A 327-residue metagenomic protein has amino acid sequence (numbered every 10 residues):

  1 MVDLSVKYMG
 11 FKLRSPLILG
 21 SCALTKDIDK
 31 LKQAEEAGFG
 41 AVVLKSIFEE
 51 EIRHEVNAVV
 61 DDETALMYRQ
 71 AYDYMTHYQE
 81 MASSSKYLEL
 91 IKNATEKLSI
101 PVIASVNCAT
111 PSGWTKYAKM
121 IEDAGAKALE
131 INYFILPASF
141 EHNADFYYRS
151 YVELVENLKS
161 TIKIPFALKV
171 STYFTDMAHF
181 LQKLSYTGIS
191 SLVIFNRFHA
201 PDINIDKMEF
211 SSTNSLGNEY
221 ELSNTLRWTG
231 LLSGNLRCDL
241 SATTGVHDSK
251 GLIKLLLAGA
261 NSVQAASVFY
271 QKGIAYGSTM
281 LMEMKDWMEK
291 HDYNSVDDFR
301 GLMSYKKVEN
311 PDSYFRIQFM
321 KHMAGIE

Functional and structural regions predicted by a protein language model:
M1-I18, Y87-E96, E327: N-terminal amphipathic alpha-helix/helix-capping segment at the start of soluble metabolic enzymes
L13-G38, A266: N-terminal phosphate-binding or glycine-rich loops at protein starts, especially the Walker A/P-loop of NTPases
L24, P111, F269-Y270: Short strand->helix junction
I28-L66, S85-I103, N107-A242, H247-V263 (+1 more regions): Alpha/beta enzyme core
Q70-Y78: Short glycine/proline- and acidic residue-enriched helix-loop micro-motifs that form flexible lids or anion-recognition
Q264-V268, K272: Helical hairpin unit composed of two closely spaced alpha helices linked by a short loop
K272-H291, D297-E327: C-terminal extensions of enzymes
